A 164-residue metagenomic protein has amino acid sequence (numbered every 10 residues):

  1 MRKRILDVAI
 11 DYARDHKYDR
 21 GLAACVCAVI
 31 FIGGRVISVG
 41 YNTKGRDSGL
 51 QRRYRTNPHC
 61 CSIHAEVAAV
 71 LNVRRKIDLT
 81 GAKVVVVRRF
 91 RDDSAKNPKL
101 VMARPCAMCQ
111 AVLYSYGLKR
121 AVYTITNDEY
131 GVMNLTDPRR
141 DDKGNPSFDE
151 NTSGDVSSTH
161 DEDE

Functional and structural regions predicted by a protein language model:
M1-E164: Zinc-dependent deaminase catalytic domain
